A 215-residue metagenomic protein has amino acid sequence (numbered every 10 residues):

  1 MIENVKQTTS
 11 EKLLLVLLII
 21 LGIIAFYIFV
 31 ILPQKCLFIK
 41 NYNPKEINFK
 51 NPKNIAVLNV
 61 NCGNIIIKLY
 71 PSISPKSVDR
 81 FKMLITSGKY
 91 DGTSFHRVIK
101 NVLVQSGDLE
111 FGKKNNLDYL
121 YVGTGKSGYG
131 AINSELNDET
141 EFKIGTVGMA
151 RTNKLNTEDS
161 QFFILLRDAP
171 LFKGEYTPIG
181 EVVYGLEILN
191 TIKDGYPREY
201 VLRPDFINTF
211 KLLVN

Functional and structural regions predicted by a protein language model:
M1-N215: Cyclophilin-like peptidyl-prolyl cis-trans isomerases
